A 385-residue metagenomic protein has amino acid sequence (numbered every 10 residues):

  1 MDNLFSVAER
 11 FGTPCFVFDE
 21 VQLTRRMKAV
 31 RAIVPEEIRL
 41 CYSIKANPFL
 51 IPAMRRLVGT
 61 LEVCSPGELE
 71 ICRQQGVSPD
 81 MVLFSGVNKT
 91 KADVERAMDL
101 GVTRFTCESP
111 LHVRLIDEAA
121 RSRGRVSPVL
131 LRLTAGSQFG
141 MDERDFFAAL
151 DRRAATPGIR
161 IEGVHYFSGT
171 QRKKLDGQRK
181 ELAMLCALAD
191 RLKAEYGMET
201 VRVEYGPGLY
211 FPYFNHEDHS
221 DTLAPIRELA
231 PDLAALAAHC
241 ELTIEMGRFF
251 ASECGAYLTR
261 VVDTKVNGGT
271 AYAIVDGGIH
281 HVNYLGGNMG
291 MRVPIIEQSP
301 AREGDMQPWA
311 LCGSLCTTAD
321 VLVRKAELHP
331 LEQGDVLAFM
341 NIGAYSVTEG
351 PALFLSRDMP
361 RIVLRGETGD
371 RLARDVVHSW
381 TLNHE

Functional and structural regions predicted by a protein language model:
M1-S127, A155-T156, R160, A194-E199 (+1 more regions): A charged N-terminal "starter" segment
L23, K45, S65, C72 (+7 more regions): Conserved, mostly hydrophobic/aromatic
P48-L50, E70, T170-K174, L209-Y213 (+4 more regions): Flexible loop/turn segments at secondary-structure boundaries
V63, F84, C107, L131 (+4 more regions): Conserved beta-strand positions
Q74, V94-D99, I116-A119, Q138-E143 (+5 more regions): Short acidic, glycine/serine/threonine-rich loops at helix termini
P128-T134: ATP-grasp fold ATP-binding core
A135-T264, R357: Active-site loop/helix belt of alpha/beta enzymes
E241-E385: Charged (often Lys/Glu-rich) extended helix/loop segments that serve as interaction or gating elements
